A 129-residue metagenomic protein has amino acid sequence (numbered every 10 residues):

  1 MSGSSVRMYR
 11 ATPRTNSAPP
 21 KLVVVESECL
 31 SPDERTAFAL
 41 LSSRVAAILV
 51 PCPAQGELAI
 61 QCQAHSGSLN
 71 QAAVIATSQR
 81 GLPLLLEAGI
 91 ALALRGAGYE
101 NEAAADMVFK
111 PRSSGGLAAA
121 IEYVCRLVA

Functional and structural regions predicted by a protein language model:
S2-S5, T12-K21, E26-E87: Conserved acidic, metal-coordinating active-site core of Asp-based, Mg2+-dependent phosphoryl-transfer enzymes
R10-T12, C125: N-terminal regions of proteins, emphasizing targeting and processing segments when present
G56-A129: Mg2+-dependent phosphoryl-transfer enzymes with acidic/Ser/Thr/Gly-rich catalytic loops
